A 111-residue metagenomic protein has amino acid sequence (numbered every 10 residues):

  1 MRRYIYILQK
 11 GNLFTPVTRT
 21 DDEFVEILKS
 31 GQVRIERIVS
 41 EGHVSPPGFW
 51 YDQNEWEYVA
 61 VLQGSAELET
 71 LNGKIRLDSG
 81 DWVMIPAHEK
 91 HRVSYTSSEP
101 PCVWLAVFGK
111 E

Functional and structural regions predicted by a protein language model:
M1-W50: A short, N-terminal "cap"/entry segment at the start of jelly-roll beta-barrel domains of the cupin/DSBH fold
V25-I27, P46-Q53, T70, I75 (+1 more regions): Short histidine-centered beta-strand/loop micro-motifs that create catalytic or ligand/metal-coordination sites
Q32, E55, P101-C102: A structure-centric signal for secondary-structure junctions around beta-strands
D52-E67: Short, conserved beta-strand element in jelly-roll/cupin
W56, W82-P86, F108: A generic "structured core" feature
S65-E67, K74, K90: Structural motif
N72-A87: Short acidic-glycine-tyrosine-enriched beta hairpin
H88-E111: Ligand-binding loop in jelly-roll beta-barrel domains
